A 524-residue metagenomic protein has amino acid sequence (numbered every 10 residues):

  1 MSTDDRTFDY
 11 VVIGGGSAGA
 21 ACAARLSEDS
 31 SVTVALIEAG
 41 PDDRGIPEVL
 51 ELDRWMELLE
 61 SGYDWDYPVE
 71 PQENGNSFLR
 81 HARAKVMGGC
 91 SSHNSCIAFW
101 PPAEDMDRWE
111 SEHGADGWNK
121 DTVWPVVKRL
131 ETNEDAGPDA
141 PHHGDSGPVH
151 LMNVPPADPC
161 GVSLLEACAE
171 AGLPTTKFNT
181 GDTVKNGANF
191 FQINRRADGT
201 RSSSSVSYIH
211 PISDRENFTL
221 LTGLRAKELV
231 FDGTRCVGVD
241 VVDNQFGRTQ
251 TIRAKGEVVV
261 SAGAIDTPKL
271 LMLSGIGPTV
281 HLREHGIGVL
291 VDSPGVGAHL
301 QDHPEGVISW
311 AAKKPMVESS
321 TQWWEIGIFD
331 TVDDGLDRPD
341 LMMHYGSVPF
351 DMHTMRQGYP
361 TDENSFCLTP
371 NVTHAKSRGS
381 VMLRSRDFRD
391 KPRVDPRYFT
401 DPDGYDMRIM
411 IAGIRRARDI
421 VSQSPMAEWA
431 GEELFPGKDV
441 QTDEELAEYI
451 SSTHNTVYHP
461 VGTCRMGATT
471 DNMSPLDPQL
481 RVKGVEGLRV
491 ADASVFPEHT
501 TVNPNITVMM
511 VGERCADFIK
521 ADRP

Functional and structural regions predicted by a protein language model:
S2-R129, G288-G295, D302-A312: N-terminal glycine-rich phosphate/pyrophosphate-binding loop and immediately adjacent elements
V12, G16-S17, A21, P155 (+3 more regions): Residue-level detector of alpha-helix initiation sites
D29-T33, G40-G45, L229, G238-S320 (+1 more regions): Glycine-rich loop(s) and the adjacent beta-strand/alpha-helix scaffold that form part
L52-D53, F191-R196, L221-D232, H344-G346 (+2 more regions): A glycine-rich dinucleotide-binding beta-alpha-beta segment and adjacent secondary-structure elements that constitute
S111-D232, C236, V307-K313, E318-S319 (+1 more regions): Conserved redox-cofactor binding core of oxidoreductases
L130, K376-T456, V461-C464, V495: Helix-rich C-terminal "cap"/substrate-channel and partner-interaction subdomain that packs against the flavin-binding
V154, P268-H374, D406-R408, R416-A427 (+4 more regions): Mid-to-C-terminal "cap/lid" subdomains and adjacent gly/pro-rich loops that border and regulate access to redox
H499-D517: A conserved FAD-binding loop/helix module that cradles the flavin
